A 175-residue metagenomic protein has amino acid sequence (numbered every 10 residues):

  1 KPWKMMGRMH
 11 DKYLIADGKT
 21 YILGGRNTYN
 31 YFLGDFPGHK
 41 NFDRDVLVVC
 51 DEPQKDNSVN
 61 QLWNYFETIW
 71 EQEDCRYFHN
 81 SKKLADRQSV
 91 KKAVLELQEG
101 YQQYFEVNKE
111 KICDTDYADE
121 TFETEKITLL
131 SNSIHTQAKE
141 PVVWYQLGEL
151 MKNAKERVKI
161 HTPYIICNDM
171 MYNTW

Functional and structural regions predicted by a protein language model:
K1-K12, A16-W175: Charged, low-complexity intrinsically disordered terminal segments
